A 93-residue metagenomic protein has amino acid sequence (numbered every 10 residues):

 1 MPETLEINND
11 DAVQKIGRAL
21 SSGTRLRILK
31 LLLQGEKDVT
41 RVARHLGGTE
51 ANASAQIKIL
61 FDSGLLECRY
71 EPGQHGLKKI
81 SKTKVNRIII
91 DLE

Functional and structural regions predicted by a protein language model:
M1-P2, G76: Long, compositionally biased intrinsically disordered regions
P2-G17: Short, Lys/Arg-enriched N-terminal segment that forms or immediately precedes the first helix of a structured domain
N9-D10, L29, N52: Hydrophobic, well-ordered secondary-structure scaffolds
I16, G23-T49, K78-K82: N-terminal helix-turn-helix DNA-binding core of bacterial DNA-binding proteins
R44, F61-D62: Alpha-helical residues within the helix-turn-helix
S63-Q74: Beta-hairpin "wing" of winged helix-turn-helix
G73-E93: Conserved segment of winged-helix/HTH DNA-binding domains
